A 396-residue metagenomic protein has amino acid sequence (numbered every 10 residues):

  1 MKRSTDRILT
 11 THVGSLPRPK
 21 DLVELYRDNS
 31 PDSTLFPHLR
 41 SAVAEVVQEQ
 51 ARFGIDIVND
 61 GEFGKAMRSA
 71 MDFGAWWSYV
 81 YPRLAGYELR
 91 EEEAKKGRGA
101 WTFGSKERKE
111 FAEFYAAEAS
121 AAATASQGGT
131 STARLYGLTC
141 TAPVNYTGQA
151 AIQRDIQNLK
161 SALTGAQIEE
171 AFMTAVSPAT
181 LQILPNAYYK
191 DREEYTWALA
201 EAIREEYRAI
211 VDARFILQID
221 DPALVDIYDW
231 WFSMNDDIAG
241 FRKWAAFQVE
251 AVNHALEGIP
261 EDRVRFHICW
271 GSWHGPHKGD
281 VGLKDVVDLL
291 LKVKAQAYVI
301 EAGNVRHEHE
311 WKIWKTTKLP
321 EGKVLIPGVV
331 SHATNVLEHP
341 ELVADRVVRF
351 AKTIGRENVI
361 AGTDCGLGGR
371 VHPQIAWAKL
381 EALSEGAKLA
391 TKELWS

Functional and structural regions predicted by a protein language model:
M1-S396: Domain-level signal for soluble alpha/beta catalytic cores
